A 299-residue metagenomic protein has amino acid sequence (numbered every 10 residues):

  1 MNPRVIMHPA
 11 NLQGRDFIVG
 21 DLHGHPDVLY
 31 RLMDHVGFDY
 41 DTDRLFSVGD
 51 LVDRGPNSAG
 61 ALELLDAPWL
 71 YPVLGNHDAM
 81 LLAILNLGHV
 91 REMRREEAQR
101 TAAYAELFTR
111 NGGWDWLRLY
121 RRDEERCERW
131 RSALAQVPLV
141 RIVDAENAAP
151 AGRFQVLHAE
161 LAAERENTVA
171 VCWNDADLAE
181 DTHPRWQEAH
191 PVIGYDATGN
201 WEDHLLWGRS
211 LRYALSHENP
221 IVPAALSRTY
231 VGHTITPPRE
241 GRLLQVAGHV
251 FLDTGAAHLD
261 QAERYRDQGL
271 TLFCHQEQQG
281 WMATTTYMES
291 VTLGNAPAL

Functional and structural regions predicted by a protein language model:
M1-E63: N-terminal active-site segment of His-dependent metallophosphoesterases
P3-L12, G37-D39, L62-L65, R141-P150 (+2 more regions): A short acidic-Thr-Gly-centered motif at the start of a beta-strand
V19-G20, F46-G49, P72-G75, L157 (+2 more regions): Active-site neighborhood of phospho(di)ester-bond hydrolases with catalytic His/Asp-centered motifs
H23-G24, D53, D78-A79, A148 (+3 more regions): Short, solvent-exposed loop/turn segments at secondary-structure junctions
S58-A61, D66-E146, P150-F154, A170-V171 (+3 more regions): Active-site neighborhood of divalent metal-dependent phosphoester bond hydrolases
R126-L157, A162, N167-P238: His/acidic metal-ligating clusters that form di-metal
S210-T284, M288: Conserved beta-sheet core of the metallophosphoesterase superfamily
